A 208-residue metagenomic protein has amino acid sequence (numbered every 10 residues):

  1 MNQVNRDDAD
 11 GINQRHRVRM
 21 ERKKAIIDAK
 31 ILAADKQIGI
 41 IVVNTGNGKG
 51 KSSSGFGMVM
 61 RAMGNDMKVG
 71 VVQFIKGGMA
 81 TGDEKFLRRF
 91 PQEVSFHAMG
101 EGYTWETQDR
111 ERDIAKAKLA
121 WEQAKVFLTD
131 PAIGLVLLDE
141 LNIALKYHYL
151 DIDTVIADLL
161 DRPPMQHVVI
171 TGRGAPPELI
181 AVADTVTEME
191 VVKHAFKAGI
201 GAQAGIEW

Functional and structural regions predicted by a protein language model:
N2-R19, T104, V126-A132, L141-W208: Replace "adjacent to P-loop NTPase cores in ATP/GTP-dependent enzymes" with "adjacent to NTP-binding cores
Q3-G11, H16-M20, I31-L32, V71 (+1 more regions): A cross-kingdom feature marking charged/low-complexity
K24-I27, K118-E122, V168-T171: Short gly/ser/thr-rich secondary-structure transition/capping motifs
A25-D35: Pre-Walker A adenine-sensing motif
D35-K36, R162: Short, flexible hinge/linker loops that cap or flank conserved catalytic cores
I40-T129: Conserved P-loop
F74, E140-L141: Generic detector of well-ordered alpha-helical packing
